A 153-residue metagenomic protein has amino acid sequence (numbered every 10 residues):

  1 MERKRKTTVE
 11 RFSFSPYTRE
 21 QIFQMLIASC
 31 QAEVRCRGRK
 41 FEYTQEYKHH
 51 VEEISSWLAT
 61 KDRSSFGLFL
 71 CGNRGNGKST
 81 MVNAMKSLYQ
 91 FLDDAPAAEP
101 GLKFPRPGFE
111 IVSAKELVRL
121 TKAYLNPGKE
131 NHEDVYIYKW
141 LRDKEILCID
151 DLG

Functional and structural regions predicted by a protein language model:
M1-S64: A short, basic N-terminal segment
D62-R63, R74, Y138-R142: Conserved catalytic network of the ASCE P-loop NTPase/AAA+ motor domain
S64-V82: Walker A/P-loop nucleotide-binding motif
G67, K86-Q90: Conserved helicase NTPase catalytic core signature
K86, D94-D143: Short glycine-rich substrate-engagement loop in P-loop NTPases that contacts/grips substrate
I146-C148: Structural motif
D150-L152: Walker B catalytic acidic pair
